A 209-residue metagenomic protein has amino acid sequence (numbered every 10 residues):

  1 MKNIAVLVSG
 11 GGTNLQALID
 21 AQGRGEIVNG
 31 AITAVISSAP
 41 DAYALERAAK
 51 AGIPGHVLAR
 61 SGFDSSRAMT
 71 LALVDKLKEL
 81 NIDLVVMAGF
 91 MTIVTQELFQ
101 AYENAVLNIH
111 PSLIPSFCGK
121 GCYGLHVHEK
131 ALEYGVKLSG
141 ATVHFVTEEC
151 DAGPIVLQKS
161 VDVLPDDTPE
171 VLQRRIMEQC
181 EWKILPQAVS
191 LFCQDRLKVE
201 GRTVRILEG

Functional and structural regions predicted by a protein language model:
M1-G209: One-carbon transfer enzymes
